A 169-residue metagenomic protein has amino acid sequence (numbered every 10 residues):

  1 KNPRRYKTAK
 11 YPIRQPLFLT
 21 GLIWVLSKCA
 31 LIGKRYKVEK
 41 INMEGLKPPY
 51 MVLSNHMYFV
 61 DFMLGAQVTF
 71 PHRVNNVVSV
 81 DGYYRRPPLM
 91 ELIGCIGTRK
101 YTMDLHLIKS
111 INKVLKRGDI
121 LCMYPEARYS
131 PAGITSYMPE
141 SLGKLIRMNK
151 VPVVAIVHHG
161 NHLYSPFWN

Functional and structural regions predicted by a protein language model:
L19-H56: Helix-to-loop junction immediately C-terminal to a conserved catalytic motif
L46-T102: Catalytic core of membrane glycerolipid acyltransferases/transacylases, capturing the structured, soluble-facing
P49-M51, G118-Y124, V154: Residue-level preference for the first positions of well-ordered beta-strands
V68, L89, K113, K144-M148: Hydrophobic/aromatic ligand-binding patch that stacks against planar heteroaromatic rings of cofactors or nucleotides
K100-L105, T135: A conditional alpha-helix N-cap/helix-loop micro-motif detector
V114-G143: Catalytic-site beta-strand/loop segments enriched in glycine and acidic/polar residues
G133-N169: A cross-family acyltransferase "interaction/gating" segment
